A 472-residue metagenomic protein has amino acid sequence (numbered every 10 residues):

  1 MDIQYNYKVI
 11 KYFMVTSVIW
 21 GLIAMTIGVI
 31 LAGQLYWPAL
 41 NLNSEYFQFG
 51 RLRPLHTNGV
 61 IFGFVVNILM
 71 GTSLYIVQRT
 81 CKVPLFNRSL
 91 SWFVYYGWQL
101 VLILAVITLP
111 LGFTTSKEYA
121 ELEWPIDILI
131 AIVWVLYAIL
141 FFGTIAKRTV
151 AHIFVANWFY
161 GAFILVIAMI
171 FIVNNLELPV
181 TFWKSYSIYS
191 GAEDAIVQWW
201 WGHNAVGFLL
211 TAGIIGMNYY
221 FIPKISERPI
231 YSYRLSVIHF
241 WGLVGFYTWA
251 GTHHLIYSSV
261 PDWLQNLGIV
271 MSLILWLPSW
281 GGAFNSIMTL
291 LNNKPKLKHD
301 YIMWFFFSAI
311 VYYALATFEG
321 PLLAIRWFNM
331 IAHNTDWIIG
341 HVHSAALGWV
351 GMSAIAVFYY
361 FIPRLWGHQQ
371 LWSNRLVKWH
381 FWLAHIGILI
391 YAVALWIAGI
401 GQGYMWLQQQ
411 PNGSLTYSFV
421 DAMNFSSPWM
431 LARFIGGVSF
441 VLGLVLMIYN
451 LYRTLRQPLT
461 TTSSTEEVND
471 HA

Functional and structural regions predicted by a protein language model:
M1-Y12: Cytosolic juxtamembrane amphipathic/interface segments immediately preceding and feeding into a transmembrane helix
K11-A39, Y46-F113, W124-I145, N157-F182 (+7 more regions): Hydrophobic cores of alpha-helical transmembrane segments in multi-pass integral membrane proteins
N43, T115-E118, S258-P261, N329-H333: Membrane-interface helix termini and inter-helical loops of multi-pass transporters
I188-V197, A332, W337: Active-site-proximal inter-transmembrane loops
L459-A472: Short, highly charged, low-complexity non-transmembrane loops/tails of multi-pass membrane proteins
